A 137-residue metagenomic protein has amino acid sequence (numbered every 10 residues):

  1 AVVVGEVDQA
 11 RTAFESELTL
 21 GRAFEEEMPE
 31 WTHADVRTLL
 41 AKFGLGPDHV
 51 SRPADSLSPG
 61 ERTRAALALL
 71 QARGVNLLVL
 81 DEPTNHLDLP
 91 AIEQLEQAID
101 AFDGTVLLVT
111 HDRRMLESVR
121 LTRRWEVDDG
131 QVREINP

Functional and structural regions predicted by a protein language model:
A1-P137: ABC ATP-binding cassette signature C-motif
